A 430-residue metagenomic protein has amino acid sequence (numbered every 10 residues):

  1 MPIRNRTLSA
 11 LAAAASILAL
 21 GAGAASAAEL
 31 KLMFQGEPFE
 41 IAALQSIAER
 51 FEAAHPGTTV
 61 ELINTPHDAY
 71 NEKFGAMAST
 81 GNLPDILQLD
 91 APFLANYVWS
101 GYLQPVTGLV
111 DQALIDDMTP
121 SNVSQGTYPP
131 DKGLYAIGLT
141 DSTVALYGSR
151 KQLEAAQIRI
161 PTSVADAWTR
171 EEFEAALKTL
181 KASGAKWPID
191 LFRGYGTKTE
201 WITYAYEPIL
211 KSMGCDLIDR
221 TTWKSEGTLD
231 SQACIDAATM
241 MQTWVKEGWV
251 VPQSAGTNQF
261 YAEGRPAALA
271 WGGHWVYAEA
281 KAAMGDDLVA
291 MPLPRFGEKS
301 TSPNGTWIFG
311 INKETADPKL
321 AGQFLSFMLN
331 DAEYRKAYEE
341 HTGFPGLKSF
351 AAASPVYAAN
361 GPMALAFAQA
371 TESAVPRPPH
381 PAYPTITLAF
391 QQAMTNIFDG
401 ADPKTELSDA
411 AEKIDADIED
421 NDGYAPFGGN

Functional and structural regions predicted by a protein language model:
E29-K31, S46, R50-S121, A136 (+4 more regions): Extracytoplasmic "Venus flytrap"/periplasmic binding protein-like
L30-S46, T65-H67, S142-T143, G196 (+2 more regions): Extracytoplasmic "Venus flytrap"
Q35, I202-M213, I235-D317, Q323: Extracytoplasmic/periplasmic substrate-binding proteins
A53, G57, Y128-W201, D216-V251 (+3 more regions): Helix-loop-helix "hinge/cap" segment bordering the ligand-binding cleft or interdomain interface
T59, T243, S373-N430: Conserved C-terminal helix/tail region of periplasmic/extracytoplasmic solute-binding proteins
A91-A145, I202-A205, V289-P294, V356-A359 (+2 more regions): Hinge/lid segment of periplasmic solute-binding proteins
T107-S121, T162-D166, L191-E200, M213-D236 (+5 more regions): Short, solvent-exposed loop/beta-turn-alpha elements that line the ligand-binding surface or hinge of extracytoplasmic
V276-D286, F296-Q392, A425-N430: C-terminal lobe and pocket-closing loops of periplasmic/extracytoplasmic Venus-flytrap solute-binding proteins
